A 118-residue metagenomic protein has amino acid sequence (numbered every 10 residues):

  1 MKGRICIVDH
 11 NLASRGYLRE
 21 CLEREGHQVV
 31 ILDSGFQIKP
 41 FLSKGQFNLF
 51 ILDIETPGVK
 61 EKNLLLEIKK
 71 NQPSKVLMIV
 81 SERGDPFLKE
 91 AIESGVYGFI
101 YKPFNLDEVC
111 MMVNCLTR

Functional and structural regions predicted by a protein language model:
L12-V30: Two-component/phosphorelay signaling modules centered on CheY-like receiver
I31-L49: Acidic, metal-coordinating helix/loop segments flanking the phosphotransfer/catalytic sites of two-component signaling
S43-G45, P57, E67-S74, S94: Conserved phosphotransfer cores of two-component systems
L49-E67, G84: Conserved phosphotransfer microenvironments
N63, R83-G98: Alpha4 helix (beta4-alpha4-beta5 surface) of REC/receiver domains from two-component response regulators
S74-G84: A short, hydrophobic beta-strand element within the central beta-sheet of small alpha/beta folds
F104-V113: C-terminal output helix
